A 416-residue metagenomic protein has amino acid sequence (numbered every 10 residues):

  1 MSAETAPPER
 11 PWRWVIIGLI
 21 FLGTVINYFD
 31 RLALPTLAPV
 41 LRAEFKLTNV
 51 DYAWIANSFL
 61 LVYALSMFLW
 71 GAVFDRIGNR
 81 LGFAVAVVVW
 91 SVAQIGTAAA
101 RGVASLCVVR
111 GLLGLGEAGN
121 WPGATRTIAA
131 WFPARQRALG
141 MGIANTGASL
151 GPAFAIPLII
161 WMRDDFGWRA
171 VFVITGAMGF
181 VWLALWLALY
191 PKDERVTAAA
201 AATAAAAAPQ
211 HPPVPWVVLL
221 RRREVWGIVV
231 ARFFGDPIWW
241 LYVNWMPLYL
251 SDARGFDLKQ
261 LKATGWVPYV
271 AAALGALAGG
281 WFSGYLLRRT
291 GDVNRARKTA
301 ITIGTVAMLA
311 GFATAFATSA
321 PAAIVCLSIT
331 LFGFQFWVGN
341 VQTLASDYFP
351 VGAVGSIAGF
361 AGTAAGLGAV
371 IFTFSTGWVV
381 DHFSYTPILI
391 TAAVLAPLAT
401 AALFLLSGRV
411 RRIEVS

Functional and structural regions predicted by a protein language model:
A3-E9, R195-V229, A253: Juxtamembrane intracellular "pre-TM" segments in multi-pass secondary transporters
L34-P35, R222-L277, W337-V338, Q342: Extracytoplasmic gate region of multi-pass secondary transporters
K46, G78, A99-S105, G116 (+2 more regions): Helix-breaking motifs and short loop linkers at transmembrane-helix boundaries and internal kinks in secondary membrane
L65-A104: Conserved MFS/SLC helix-loop-helix module at the cytosolic interface between two early adjacent transmembrane helices
V109-S149: Cytoplasmic helix-loop-helix junction between adjacent transmembrane helices in 12-TM secondary transporters
A144-E194: Helix-loop-helix hairpin linking two adjacent transmembrane segments in secondary transporters
A276, S346-H382: A late C-terminal transmembrane helix in Major Facilitator Superfamily
N294-V341: C-terminal transmembrane helical hairpin of 12-TM major facilitator-type secondary transporters
